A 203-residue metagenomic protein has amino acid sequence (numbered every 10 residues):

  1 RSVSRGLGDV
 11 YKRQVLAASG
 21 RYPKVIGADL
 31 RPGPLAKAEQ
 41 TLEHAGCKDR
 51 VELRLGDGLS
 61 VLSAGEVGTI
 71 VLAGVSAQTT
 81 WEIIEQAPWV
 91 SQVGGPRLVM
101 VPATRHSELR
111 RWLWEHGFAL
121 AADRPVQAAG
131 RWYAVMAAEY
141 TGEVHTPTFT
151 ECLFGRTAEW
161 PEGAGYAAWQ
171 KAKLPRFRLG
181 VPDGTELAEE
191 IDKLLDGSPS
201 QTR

Functional and structural regions predicted by a protein language model:
R1, Q14, P32: S-adenosyl-L-methionine
R1-L7, Y11: Single conserved hydrophobic/aromatic residue that forms the stacking wall/gate of nucleotide- or nucleobase-binding
G8-D9, G74-Q78: Short glycine-enriched loops at secondary-structure junctions
D9-Y22: Conserved SAM-binding loop of SAM-dependent methyltransferases across substrates and taxa, primarily the Class I
G20-R21, E43-D49, V90-V93: Short helix-capping segments at alpha-helix termini
K24-D29: Conserved SAM-binding motif I beta-strand of class I
P32-G65: S-adenosyl-L-methionine
L59-T69, Q78-R203: Class I S-adenosyl-L-methionine
